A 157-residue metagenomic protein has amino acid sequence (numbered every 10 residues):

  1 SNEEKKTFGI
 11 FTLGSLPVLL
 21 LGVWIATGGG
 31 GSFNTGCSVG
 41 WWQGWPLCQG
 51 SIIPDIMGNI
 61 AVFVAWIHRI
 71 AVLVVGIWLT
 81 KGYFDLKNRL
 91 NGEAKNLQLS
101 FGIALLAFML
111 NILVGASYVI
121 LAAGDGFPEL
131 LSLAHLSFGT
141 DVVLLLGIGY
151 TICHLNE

Functional and structural regions predicted by a protein language model:
S1-E157: Polytopic transmembrane helical bundles with strong interfacial aromatic enrichment
